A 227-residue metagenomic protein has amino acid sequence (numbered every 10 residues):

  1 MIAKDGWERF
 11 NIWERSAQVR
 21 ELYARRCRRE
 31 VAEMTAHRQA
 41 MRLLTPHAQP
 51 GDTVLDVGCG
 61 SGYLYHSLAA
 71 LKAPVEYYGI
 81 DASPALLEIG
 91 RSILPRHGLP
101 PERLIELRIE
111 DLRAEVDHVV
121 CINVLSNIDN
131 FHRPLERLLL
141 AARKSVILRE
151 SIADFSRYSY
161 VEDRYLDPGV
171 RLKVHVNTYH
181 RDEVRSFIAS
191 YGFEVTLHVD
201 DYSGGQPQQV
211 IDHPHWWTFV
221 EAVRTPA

Functional and structural regions predicted by a protein language model:
M1-H47: Conserved class I S-adenosyl-L-methionine
V57: Conserved beta-strand/loop positions that form the S-adenosyl-L-methionine
G60: Conserved glycine-rich SAM-binding loop
Y63-E106: Class I SAM-dependent methyltransferase SAM/SAH-binding core
H118-N130: A short SAM/SAH-binding and catalytic strip from SAM-dependent methyltransferases
H132-K144: A short glycine-rich, Lys/Arg-flanked "PGG" loop and its adjoining helix->strand segment in the class I
I147-R171: Conserved class I S-adenosyl-L-methionine
L166-E183: Acceptor-substrate binding/catalytic loop of class I
